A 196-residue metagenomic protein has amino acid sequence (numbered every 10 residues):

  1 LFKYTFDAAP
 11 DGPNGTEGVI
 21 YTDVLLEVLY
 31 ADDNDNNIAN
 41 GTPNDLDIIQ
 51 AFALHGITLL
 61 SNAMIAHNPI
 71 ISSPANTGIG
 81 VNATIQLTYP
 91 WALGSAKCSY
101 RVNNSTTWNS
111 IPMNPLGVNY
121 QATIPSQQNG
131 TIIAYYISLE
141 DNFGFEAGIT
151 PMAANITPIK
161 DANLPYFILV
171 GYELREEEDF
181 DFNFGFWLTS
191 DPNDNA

Functional and structural regions predicted by a protein language model:
L1-N62, I132-A134: Extracellular low-complexity, Gly/Ser/Thr-rich intrinsically disordered linkers and protease-sensitive activation/hinge
T42-N44, P125, D191: Serine/threonine-rich low-complexity intrinsically disordered regions
L46-F184: Glycan-association/targeting regions that enable binding to alpha-glucans and other polysaccharides
D179-A196: Short, tryptophan-glycine- and acidic/Ser/Thr-enriched carbohydrate-recognition patches
